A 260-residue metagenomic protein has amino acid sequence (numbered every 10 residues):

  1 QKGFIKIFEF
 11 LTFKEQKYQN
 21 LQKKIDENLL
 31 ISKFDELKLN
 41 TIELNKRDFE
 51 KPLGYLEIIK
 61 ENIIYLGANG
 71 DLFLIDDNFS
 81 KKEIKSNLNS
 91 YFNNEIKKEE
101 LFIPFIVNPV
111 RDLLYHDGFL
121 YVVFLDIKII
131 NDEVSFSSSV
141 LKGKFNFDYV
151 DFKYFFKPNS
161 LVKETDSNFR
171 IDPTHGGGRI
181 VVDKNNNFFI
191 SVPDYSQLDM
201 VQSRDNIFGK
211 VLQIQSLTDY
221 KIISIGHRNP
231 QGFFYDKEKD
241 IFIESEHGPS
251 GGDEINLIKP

Functional and structural regions predicted by a protein language model:
I5-L198, G232-Y235, K239-G248: Acidic, Gly/Ser/Thr-rich repeat motifs that build Ca2+-stabilized beta-propeller blades
S135-D148, R204-S216, L257-K259: Beta-propeller blade signature
K153, G178, G209-K210, D253: Extracytoplasmic/periplasmic beta-strand context in beta-sandwich domains, especially the cupredoxin/COX2 CuA-binding
S167-N168, Q202, N256-L257: Short aromatic-enriched loop/helix-cap "lid" or pocket-rim segments at secondary-structure transitions that line
D194-E246: Loop-centered beta-sheet repeat module
P249-D253, L257-P260: Short edge-strand/loop segments of extracellular domains
